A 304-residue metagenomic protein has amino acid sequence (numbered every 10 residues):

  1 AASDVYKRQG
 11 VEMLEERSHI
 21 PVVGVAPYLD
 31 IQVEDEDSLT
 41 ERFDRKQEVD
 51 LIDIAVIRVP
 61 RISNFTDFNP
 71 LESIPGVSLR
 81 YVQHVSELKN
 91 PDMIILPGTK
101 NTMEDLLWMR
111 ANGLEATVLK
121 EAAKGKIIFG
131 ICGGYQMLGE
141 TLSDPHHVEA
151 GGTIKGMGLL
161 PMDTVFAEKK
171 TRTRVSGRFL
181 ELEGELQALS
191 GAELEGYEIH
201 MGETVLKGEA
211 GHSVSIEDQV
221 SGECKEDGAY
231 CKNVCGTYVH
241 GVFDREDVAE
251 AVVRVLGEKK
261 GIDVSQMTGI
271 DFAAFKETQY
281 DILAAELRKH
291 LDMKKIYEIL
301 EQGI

Functional and structural regions predicted by a protein language model:
A1-Y6: Short, small-residue-biased leader/transition segments that mark boundaries at the very start of proteins
R8-M13, Q32-R45, L96-P97, R172-S176: Short, surface-exposed amphipathic charged segments that create phosphate/polyanion-binding patches used for binding
E15, P21-D30, R80-S86, D163: Beta-strand->loop->alpha-helix junctions that form or flank phosphate-binding loops in nucleotide-handling enzymes
S18-H19, P27-T66, E72-S73, K225-I304: Acyltransferase
G24-V33, P91, L96: Terminal amphipathic helices with adjacent charged low-complexity linkers/tails
I62-A122, I127, Q219-K232: Long hydrophobic segments that form regular secondary structure
T99-E185, S190-E195: Cysteine-nucleophile active-site neighborhood
L182-K232: Catalytic beta-strand/loop cores that center a nucleophilic Ser/Cys/Thr and support acyl-enzyme chemistry
